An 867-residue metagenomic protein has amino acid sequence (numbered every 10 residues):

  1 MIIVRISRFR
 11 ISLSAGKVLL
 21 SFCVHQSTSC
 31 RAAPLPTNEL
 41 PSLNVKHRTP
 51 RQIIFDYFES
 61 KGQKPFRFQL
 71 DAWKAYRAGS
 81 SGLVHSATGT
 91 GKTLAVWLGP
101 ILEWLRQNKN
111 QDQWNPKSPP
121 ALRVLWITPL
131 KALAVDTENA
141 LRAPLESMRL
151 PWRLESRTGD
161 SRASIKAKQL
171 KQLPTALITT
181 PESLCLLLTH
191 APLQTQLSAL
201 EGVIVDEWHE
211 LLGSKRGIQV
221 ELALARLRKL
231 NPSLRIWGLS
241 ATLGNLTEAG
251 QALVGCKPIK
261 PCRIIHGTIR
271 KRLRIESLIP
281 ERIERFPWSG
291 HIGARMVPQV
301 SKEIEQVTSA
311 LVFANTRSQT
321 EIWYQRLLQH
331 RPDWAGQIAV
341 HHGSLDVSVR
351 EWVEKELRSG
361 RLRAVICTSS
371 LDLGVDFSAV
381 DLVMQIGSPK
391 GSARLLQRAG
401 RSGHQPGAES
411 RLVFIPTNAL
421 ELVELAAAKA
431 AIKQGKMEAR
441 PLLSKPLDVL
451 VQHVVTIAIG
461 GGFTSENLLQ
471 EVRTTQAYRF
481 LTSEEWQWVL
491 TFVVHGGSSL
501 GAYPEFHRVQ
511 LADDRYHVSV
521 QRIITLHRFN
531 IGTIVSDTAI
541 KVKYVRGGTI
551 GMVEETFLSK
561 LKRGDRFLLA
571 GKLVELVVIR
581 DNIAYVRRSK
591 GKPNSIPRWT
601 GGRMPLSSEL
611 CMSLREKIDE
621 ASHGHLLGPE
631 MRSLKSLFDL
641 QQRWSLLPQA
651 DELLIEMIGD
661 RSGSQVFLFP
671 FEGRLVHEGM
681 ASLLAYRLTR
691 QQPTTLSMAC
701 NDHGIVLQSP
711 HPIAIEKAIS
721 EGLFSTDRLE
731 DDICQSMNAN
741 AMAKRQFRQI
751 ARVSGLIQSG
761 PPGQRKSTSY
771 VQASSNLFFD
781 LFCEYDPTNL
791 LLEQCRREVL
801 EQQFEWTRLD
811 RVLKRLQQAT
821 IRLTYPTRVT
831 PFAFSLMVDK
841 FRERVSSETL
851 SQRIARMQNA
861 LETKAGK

Functional and structural regions predicted by a protein language model:
S7-S12, L19: Intrinsically disordered, low-complexity proline-rich regions
S42-R48, Q52-E59, K64, L70 (+4 more regions): Helicase motor core with emphasis on the C-terminal RecA-like subdomain
Y76, I534-S536, L561, L568: Short, well-ordered loop/turn sites that connect or cap secondary structure elements
S392-R394, S402-L422, I432, L443-V449 (+11 more regions): Long C-terminal interaction/binding lobes of large macromolecular proteins
L469-A539, V553-E554, P597-R598, P605-K867: Extended, highly charged accessory segments
K572-I579: Short beta-strand-centered aromatic/proline hotspots
R580-P597: Short, solvent-exposed secondary-structure boundary/capping segments
